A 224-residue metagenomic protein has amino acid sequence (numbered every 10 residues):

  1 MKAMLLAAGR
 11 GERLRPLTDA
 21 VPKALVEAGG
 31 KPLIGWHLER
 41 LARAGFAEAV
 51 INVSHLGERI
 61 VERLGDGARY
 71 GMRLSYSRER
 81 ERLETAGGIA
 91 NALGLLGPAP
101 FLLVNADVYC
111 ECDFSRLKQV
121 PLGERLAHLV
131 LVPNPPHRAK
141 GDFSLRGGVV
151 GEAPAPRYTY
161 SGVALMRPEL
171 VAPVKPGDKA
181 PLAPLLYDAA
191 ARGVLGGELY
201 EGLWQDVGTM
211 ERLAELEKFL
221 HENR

Functional and structural regions predicted by a protein language model:
M1-L5, R10-P16, L25: N-proximal low-complexity "stem/linker" segments adjacent to membrane-targeting elements
K2-L5, E27, K31-N105, F114-R116 (+3 more regions): Conserved N-terminal catalytic core of the sugar/cofactor nucleotidyltransferase
R10, A106-V108: Active-site metal-binding loops of divalent metal-dependent hydrolases
L14, I60-L64, L216: Hydrophobic packing residues within well-ordered alpha-helices of enzyme cores
A24, R73-S75, L126, V194-G196: Conserved beta-strand segments of alpha/beta enzyme cores
F46, L102, Y109, F114-L122 (+2 more regions): Catalytic-core segments of class I nucleotidyltransferases/pyrophosphorylases that form NMP-activated intermediates
H55, H128-D142: Short beta-strand-to-loop element that shapes/binds the nucleotide-sugar donor at the catalytic cleft/hinge
